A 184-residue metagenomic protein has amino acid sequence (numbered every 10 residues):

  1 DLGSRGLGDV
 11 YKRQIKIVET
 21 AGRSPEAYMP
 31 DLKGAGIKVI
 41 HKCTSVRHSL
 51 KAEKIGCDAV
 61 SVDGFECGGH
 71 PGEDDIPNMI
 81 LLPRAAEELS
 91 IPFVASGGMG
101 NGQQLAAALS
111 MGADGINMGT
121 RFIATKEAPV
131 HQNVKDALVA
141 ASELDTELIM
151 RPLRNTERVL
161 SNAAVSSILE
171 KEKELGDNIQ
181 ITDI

Functional and structural regions predicted by a protein language model:
D1-Y11: Single conserved hydrophobic/aromatic residue that forms the stacking wall/gate of nucleotide- or nucleobase-binding
I15, K42-E87, T125, P129-H131: Glycine/Thr-rich beta-alpha phosphate-binding loop at enzyme active sites
I15-K16, A35-I37, C57-D58, L89-P92 (+1 more regions): Short, well-ordered coil/turn segments that N-cap beta-strands
I15-S24, K38-T44: Catalytic beta/alpha-barrel core
D31-T44, E88-S96: Short beta-strand/loop segments at the ligand-binding rim of alpha/beta enzyme cores
G72-N78, L82-V94, G100-I184: Conserved active-site-proximal phosphate/metal-binding subdomains
